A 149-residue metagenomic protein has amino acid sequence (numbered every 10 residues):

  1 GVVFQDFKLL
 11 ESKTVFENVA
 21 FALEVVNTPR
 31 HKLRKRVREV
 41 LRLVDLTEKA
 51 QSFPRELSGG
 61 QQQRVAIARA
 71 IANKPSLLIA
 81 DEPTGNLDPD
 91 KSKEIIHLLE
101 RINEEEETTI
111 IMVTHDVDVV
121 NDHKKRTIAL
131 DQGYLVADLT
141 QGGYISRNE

Functional and structural regions predicted by a protein language model:
K13-A20: Short coil-to-helix segment of the ABC ATPase nucleotide-binding domain corresponding to the Q-loop/switch region
K32-V44: ABC nucleotide-binding domain "signature" region
F53-L57, Q61-Q63: Conserved ABC ATPase signature
I67: Hydrophobic anchor residue at the start of the ABC signature
K74: Conserved catalytic motifs of ABC-family nucleotide-binding domains
L78-D81: Catalytic Walker B motif of ABC-type/P-loop ATPase nucleotide-binding domains
P89-K91: Helix N-cap at the start of a conserved alpha-helix in ABC-type nucleotide-binding domains
